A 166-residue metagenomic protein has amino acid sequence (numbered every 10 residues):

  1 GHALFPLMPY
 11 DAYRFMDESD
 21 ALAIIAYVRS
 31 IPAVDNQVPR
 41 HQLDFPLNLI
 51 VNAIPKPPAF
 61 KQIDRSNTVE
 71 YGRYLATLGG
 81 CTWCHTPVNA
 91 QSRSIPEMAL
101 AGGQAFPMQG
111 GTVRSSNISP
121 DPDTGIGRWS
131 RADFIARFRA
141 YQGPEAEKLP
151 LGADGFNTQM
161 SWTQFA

Functional and structural regions predicted by a protein language model:
G1-F5, P39, V88-P96, R128-D133 (+1 more regions): Extended intrinsically disordered, low-complexity coil regions enriched in Ser, Thr, Gly, Ala and often Pro
P9, R29-S30, T77, C84-A90 (+1 more regions): Detector for the c-type heme attachment site
D11-A21, M98-E145, S161-A166: Electron-transfer interface patches adjacent to heme c in soluble/periplasmic c-type cytochromes and di-/multiheme
I24, G72-V88, F134: The canonical Cys-X-X-Cys-His
Y27-N36, A76, E145: Ligand-binding pocket scaffold of soluble enzyme catalytic domains
N36-L47: Extended, well-folded interaction surfaces typified by the phenylalanyl-tRNA synthetase beta subunit core
I50-T77, T124: Electrostatic cytochrome c docking/interface patches
A59-F60, W83, A90-R93: Extended amphipathic alpha-helical interaction segments
